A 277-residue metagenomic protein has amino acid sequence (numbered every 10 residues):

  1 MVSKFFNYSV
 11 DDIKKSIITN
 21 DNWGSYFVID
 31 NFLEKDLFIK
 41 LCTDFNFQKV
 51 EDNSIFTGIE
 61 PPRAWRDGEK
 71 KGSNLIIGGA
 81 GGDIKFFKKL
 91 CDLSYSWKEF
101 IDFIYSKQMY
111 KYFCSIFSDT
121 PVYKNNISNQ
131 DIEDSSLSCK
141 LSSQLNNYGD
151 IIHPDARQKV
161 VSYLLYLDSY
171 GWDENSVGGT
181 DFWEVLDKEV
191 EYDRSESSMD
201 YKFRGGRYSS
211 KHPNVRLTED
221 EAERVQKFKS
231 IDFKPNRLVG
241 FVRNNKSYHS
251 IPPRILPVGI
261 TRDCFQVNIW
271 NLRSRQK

Functional and structural regions predicted by a protein language model:
M1-Y8, K277: Intrinsically disordered terminal extensions flanking catalytic oxygenase cores
V2-F5, K15-I116: Non-heme Fe(II)/2-oxoglutarate
K14-K15, N236: Short hydrophobic "helix-edge" motifs at membrane interfaces and signal-peptide entry regions
L93-Y105, Y110-K277: Catalytic core of non-heme Fe(II) oxygenases with the double-stranded beta-helix
